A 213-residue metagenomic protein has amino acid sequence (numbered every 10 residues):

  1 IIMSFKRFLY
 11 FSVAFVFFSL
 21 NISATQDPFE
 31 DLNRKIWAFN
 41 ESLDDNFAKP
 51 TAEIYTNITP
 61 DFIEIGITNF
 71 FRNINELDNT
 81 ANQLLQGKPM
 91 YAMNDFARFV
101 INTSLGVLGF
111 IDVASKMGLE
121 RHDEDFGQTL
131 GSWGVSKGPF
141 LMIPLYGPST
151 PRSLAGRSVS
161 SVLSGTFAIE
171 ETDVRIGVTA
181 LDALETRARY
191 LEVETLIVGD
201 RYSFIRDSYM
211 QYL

Functional and structural regions predicted by a protein language model:
I2-Y10: Bacterial N-terminal signal peptides that target proteins for export
F17-N21: N-terminal signal peptide c-region/cleavage motif recognized by signal peptidases
A24-Q26: Boundary at the C-terminal end of the N-terminal hydrophobic targeting segment
A38-F47, T80: Hydrophobic alpha-helical transmembrane segments
D45-L77: N-terminal, post-signal-peptide region of Sec/Tat-exported proteins
N73-D78, N82-P148: Mid-length scaffold segments of soluble, non-membrane domains
Q128, W133-L213: A structured, mid-to-C-terminal "fold-capping" secondary-structure block
